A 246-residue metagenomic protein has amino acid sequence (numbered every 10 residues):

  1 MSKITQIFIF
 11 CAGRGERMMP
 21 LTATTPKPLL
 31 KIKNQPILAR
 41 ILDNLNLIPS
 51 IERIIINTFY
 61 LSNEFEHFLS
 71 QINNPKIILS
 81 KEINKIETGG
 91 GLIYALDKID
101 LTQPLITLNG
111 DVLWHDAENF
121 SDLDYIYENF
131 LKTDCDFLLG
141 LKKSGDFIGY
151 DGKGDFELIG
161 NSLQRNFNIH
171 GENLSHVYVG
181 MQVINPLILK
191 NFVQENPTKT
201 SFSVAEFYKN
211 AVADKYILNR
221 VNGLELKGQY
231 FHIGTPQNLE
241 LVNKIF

Functional and structural regions predicted by a protein language model:
M1-T24: N-terminal nucleotide-binding beta1-loop-alpha1 segment
S2-I9, Q35-N109, W114-E118, T198-K199 (+1 more regions): Conserved N-terminal catalytic core of the sugar/cofactor nucleotidyltransferase
T24-L38: Short catalytic helix/loop segments, enriched in acidic residues and glycine and frequently bearing histidine
P28, K76-I78, R220-N222: Conserved beta-strand segments of alpha/beta enzyme cores
Y60, F137-D155: Short beta-strand-to-loop element that shapes/binds the nucleotide-sugar donor at the catalytic cleft/hinge
I106, L113, E118-L131, G145-I148 (+1 more regions): Catalytic-core segments of class I nucleotidyltransferases/pyrophosphorylases that form NMP-activated intermediates
